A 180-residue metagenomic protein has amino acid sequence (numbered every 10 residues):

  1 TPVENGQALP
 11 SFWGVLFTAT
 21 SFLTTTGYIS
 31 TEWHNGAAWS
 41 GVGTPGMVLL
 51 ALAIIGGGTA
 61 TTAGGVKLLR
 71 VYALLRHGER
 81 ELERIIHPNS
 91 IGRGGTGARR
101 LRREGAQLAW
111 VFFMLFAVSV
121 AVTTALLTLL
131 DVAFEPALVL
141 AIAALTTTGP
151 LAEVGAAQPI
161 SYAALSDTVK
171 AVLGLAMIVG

Functional and structural regions predicted by a protein language model:
T1-G180: Membrane-proximal intracellular helices of multi-pass ion channels
